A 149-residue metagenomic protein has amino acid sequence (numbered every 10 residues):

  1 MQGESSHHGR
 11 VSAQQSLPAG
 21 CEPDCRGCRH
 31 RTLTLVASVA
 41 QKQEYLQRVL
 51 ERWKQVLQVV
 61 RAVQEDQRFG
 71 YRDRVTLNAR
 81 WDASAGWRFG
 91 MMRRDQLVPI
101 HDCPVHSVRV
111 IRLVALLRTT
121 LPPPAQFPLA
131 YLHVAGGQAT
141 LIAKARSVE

Functional and structural regions predicted by a protein language model:
Q2-E149: Accessory RNA-recognition modules of RNA-modification enzymes
